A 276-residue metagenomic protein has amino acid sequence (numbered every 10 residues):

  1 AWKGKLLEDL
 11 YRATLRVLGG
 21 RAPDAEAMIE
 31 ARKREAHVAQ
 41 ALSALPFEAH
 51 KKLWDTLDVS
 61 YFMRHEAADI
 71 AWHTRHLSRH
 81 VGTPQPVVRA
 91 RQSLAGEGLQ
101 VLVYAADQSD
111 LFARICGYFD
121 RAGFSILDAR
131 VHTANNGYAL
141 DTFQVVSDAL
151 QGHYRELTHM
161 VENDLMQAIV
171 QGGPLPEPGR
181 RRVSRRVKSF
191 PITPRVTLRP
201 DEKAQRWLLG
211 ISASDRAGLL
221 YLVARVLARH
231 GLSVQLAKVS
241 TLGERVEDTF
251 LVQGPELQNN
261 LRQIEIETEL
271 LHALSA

Functional and structural regions predicted by a protein language model:
W2-A276: Regulatory modules associated with amino-acid/nitrogen control
